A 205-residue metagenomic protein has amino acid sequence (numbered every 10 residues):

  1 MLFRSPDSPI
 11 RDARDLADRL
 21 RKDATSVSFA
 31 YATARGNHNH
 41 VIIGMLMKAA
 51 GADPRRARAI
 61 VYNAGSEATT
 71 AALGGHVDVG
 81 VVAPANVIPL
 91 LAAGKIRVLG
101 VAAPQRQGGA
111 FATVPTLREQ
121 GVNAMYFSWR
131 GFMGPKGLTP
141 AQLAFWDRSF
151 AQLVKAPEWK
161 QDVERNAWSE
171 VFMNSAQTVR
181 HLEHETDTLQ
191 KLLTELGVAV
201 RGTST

Functional and structural regions predicted by a protein language model:
M1-E67, L117, R130-D162: Hinge/capping helix and adjacent helix->loop/strand transition within the periplasmic-binding protein
S28-F29, D78-V82, R97-G100, L189-Q190: Paired acidic/hydrophobic, glycine-rich loop segments that form the ligand-binding mouth/hinge of periplasmic-binding
I43, A72-L73, L91-G94: Hydrophobic residues within well-ordered alpha-helices
A52-P54, V122, V198: Helix N-cap/coil-helix junction residues
A59-T70, A83-N86, A176-Q177: Short helix-initiation/N-cap motifs at beta->coil->alpha
G75-H76, K95, G121, A167: Conserved functional loop/turn residues at catalytic and ligand-binding sites
V87-K155, H184-D187, S204: C-terminal lobe and pocket-closing loops of periplasmic/extracytoplasmic Venus-flytrap solute-binding proteins
P140-T205: An extracytoplasmic/periplasmic, membrane-proximal ligand-sensing/linker region
